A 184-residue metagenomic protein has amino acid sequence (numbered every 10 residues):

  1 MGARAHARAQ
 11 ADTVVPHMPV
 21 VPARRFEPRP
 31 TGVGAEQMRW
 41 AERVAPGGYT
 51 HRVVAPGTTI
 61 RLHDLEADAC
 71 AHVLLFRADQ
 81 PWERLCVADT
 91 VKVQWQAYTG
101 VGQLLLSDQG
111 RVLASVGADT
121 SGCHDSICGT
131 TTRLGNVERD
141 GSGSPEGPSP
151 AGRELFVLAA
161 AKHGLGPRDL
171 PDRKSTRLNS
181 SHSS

Functional and structural regions predicted by a protein language model:
M1-P16: Intrinsically disordered, low-structural-confidence terminal and linker regions
D12-T99: Solvent-exposed, flexible loop/coil segments flanking beta-strands in beta-rich domains
E66-K162: Structured domain cores in non-transmembrane regions
T176-H182: Conserved small/polar residues in nucleotide/adenosyl-binding loops
